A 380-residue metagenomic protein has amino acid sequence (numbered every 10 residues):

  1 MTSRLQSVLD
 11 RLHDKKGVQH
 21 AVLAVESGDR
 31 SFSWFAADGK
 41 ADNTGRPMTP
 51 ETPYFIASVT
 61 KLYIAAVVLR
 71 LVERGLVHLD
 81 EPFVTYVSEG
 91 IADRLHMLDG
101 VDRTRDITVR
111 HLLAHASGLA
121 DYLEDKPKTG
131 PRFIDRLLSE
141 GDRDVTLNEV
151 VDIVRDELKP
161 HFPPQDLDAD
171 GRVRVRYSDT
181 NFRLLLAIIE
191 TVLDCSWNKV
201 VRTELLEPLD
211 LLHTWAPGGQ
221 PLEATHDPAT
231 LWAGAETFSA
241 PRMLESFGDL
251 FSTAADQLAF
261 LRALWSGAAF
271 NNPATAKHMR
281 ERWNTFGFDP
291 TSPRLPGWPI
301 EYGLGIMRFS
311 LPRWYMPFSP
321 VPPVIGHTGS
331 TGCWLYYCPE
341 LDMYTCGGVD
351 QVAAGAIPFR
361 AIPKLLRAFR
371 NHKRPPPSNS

Functional and structural regions predicted by a protein language model:
T2-I56, L76-V77, A92-D93, G218 (+2 more regions): Short, conserved catalytic-motif segment at the N-terminal edge
L5, I56, T60, I64 (+6 more regions): Hydrophobic (often cysteine-bearing) scaffold residues that line and stabilize catalytic clefts of nucleotide/cofactor
L9, L23, D29, K61-I64 (+7 more regions): Residue-level preference for non-acidic, small/hydrophobic
K16-H20, T44-L112, Q165-D179, E245-G248 (+1 more regions): Short active-site loop at a secondary-structure junction that contains or immediately precedes the catalytic residue(s)
F32-F35, L335-Q351: Short, well-ordered beta-strand elements
L95-P323: Short, surface-exposed loop or secondary-structure junction motifs that flank catalytic or metal-binding residues
D249, P323-G326, T331-Y344: Short, surface-exposed beta-strand/loop micro-motifs that present aromatic residues
R282-S292, A354-S380: Short, gly/Ser/Thr-rich active-site loops of penicillin-recognizing serine hydrolases
